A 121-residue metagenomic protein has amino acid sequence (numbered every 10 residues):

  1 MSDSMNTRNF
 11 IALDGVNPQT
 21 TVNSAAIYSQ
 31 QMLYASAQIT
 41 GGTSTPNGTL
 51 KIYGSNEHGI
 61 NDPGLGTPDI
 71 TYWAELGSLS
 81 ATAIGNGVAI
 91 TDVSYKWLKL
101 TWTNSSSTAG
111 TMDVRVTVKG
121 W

Functional and structural regions predicted by a protein language model:
M1-S2, P46: Activation corresponds to long, low-complexity, non-globular regions
S2-L13: Terminal (often C-terminal
D3, S107-W121: Edge beta-strands of jelly-roll/beta-sandwich modules across compartments, strongly enriched in secreted/luminal
I11-S29, G41-T49, H58-P63, P68 (+2 more regions): Surface-exposed ligand/attachment interfaces on beta-rich extracellular proteins
Q30-I39, D92-D113: Noncatalytic modules at the cell exterior or secretory-pathway interfaces, chiefly beta-strand-rich lectin/adhesion
T49-Y53, R115: Beta-strand signatures of extracellular beta-sandwich domains
G54-H58, V118-G120: Residue-level signal for short segments within beta-strands and strand-turn junctions of well-structured beta-sheet
I70-W73: Small-molecule-sensing regulatory modules
